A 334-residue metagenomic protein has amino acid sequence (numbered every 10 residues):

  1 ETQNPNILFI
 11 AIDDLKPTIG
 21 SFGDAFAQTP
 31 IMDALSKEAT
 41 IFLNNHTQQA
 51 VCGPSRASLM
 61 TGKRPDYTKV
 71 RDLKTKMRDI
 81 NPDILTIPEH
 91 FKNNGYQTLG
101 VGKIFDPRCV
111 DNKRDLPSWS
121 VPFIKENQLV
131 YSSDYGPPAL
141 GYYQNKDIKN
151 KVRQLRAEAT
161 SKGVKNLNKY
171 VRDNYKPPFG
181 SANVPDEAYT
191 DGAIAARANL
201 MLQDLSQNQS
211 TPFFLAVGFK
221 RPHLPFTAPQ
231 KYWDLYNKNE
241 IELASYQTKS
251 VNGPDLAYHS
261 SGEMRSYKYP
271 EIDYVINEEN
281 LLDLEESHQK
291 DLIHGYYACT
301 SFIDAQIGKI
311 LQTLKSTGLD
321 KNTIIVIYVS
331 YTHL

Functional and structural regions predicted by a protein language model:
E1-L334: Formylglycine-dependent sulfatase
